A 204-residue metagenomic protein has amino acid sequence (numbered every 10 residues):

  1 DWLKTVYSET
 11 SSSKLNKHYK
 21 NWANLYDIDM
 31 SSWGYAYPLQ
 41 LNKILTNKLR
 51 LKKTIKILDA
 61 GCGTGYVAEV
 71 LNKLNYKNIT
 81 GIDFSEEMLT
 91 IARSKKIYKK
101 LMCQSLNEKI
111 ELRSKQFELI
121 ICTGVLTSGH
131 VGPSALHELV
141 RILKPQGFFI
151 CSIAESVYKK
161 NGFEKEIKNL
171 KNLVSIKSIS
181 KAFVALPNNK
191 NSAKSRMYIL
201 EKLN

Functional and structural regions predicted by a protein language model:
D1-N24: N-terminal, positively charged/glycine-rich alpha-helical extensions of SAM-dependent methyltransferases
D27-K43: Conserved SAM-binding loop and adjacent beta-strand
L58-K109: Class I SAM-dependent methyltransferase SAM/SAH-binding core
I110-I120: A short acidic, Gly/Pro-enriched loop at the edge of an enzyme's catalytic core that lines a small-molecule cofactor
S134-P145: A short glycine-rich, Lys/Arg-flanked "PGG" loop and its adjoining helix->strand segment in the class I
Q146-A154: Conserved beta-strand signature within the Rossmann-like core of class I S-adenosyl-L-methionine
G162-A182: Conserved Class I S-adenosyl-L-methionine
P187-N204: Core SAM-dependent methyltransferase catalytic element
